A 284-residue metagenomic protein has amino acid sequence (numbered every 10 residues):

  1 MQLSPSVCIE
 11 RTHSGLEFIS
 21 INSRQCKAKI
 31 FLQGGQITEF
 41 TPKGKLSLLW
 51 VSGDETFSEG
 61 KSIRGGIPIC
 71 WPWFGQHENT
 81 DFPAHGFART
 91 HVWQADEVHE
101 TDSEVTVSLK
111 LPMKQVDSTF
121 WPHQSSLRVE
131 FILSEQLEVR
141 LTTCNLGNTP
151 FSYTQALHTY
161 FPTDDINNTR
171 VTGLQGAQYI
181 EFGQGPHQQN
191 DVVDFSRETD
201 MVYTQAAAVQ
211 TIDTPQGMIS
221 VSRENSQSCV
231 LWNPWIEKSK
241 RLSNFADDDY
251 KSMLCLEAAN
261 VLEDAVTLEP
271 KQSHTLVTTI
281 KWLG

Functional and structural regions predicted by a protein language model:
M1-E10, C70, F74-H77, P186 (+1 more regions): Short, basic/low-complexity N-terminal boundary segments at the transition from targeting/disordered tails
M1-R24, Q33, K110, K114-D117 (+1 more regions): Beta-strand-rich recognition/accessory modules
I9, P83-L133: Extended, loop-rich substrate-binding clefts of extracytoplasmic carbohydrate-active enzymes
R24-F82: Acidic-aromatic substrate-binding/catalytic surfaces of carbohydrate-active enzymes
I30, L141-G147, W282: Asparagine-centered strand-capping/turn motif at beta-strand->loop junctions
S58-E59, R128-E130, E263-L268: Beta-strand-rich interaction surfaces with strong enrichment in secreted/lumenal proteins
L127, L137-V139, H274: Hydrophobic core residues within well-ordered beta-strands of beta-rich domains
P150-V230: Active-site/ligand-binding surface loops and adjacent short beta/alpha elements that line catalytic pockets across
